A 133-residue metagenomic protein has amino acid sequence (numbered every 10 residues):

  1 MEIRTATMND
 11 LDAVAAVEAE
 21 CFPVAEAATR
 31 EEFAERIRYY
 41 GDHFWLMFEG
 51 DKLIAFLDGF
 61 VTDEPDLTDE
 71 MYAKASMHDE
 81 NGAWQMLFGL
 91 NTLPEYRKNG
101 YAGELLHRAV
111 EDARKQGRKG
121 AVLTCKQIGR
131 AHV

Functional and structural regions predicted by a protein language model:
M1, K52-F56, Q85: Glycine-rich phosphate/pyrophosphate-binding loop shared by adenosine-nucleotide-utilizing enzymes
M1-V14: A short beta-loop-alpha structural element at the N-terminal edge of CoA-dependent acyl/N-acetyltransferase catalytic
A16-R30, R36: Helix-loop element at the rim of GNAT/NAT acetyltransferase active sites that forms part of the acceptor-substrate
H43-L57: Conserved beta-hairpin
L57-L90, R97: Conserved acyl-donor/pantetheine-binding loop and adjacent beta-alpha core of acyl/acetyltransferases and related
T92, K98-E111: Conserved acetyl-CoA-binding loop-helix of GNAT-fold acetyltransferases
L106, A113-K126: Conserved GNAT acetyl-CoA-binding A-motif
Q127, A131-V133: Conserved small/polar residues in nucleotide/adenosyl-binding loops
